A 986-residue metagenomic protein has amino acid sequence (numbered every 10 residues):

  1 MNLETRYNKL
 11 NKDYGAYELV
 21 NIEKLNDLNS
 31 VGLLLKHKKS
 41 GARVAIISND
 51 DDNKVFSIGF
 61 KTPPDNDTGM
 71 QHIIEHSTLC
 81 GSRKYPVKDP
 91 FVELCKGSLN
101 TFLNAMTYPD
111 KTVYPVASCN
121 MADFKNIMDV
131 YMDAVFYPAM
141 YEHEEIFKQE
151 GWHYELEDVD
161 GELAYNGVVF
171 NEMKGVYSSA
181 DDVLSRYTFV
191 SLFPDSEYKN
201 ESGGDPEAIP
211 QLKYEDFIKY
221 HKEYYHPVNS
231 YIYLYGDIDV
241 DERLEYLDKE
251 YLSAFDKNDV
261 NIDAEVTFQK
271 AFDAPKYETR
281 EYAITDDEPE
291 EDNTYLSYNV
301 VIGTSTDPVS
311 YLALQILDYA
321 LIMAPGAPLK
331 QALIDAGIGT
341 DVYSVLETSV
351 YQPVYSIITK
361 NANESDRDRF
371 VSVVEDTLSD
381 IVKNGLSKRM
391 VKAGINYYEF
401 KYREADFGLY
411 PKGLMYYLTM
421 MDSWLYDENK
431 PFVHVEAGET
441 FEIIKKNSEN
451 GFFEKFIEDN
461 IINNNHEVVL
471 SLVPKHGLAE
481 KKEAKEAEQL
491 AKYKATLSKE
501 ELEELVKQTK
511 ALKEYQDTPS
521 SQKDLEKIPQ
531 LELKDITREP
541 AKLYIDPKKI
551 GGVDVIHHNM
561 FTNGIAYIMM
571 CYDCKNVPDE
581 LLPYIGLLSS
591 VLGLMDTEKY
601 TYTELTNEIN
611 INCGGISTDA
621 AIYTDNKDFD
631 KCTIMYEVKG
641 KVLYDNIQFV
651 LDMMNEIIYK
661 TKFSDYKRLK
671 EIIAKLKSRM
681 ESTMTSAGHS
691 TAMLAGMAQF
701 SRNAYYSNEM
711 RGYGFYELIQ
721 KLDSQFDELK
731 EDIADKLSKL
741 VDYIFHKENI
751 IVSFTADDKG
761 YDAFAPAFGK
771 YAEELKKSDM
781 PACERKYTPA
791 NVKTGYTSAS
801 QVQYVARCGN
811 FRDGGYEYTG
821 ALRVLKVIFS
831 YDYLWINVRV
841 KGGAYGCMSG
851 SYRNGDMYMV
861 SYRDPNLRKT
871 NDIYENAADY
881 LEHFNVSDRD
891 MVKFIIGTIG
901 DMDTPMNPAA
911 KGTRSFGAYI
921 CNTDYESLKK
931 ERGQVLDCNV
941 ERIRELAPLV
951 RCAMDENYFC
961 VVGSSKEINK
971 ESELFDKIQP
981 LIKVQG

Functional and structural regions predicted by a protein language model:
M1-V55: Non-catalytic terminal extensions that flank enzyme cores
L3-Y7, E442, K455-K542, E681 (+5 more regions): Long, compositionally biased intrinsically disordered regions
S48-D50, S57-G59, F170-S179, V260-G326 (+9 more regions): His/Glu-based metal-binding/catalytic segments typifying zinc-dependent metallopeptidases
N53-P63, D89-Y137, E144-L156, D182-E207 (+11 more regions): M16 family metallopeptidases and their MPP-like homologs
M70, I74-T78, L588: Active-site His/Glu-centered metal-binding helix of metallohydrolases
F102, I218-K222, A283-D286, Y343-E347 (+10 more regions): Generic recognition of flexible, low-complexity loop/linker segments
V159-P227, Y233-Y251, F255-I284, D292: Hydrophobic, small-residue-rich alpha-helical packing segments that form membrane-like cores
N166, E215-E250, A734-F768, D955: Non-catalytic, conformational "gating/processing" segments within enzyme and secreted inhibitor domains
